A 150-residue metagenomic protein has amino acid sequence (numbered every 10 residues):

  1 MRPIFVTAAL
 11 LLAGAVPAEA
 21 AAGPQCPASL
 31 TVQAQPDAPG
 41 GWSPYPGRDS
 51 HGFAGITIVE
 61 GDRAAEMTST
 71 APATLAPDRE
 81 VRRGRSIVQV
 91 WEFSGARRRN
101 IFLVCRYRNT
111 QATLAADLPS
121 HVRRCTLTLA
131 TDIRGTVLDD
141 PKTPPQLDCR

Functional and structural regions predicted by a protein language model:
R2-P3, E19: Amphipathic/hydrophobic helical signal segments and adjacent flexible N-terminal regions that mediate secretion
P3-G14: Sec-dependent N-terminal signal peptides
E19-R150: Mitochondrial intermembrane space
